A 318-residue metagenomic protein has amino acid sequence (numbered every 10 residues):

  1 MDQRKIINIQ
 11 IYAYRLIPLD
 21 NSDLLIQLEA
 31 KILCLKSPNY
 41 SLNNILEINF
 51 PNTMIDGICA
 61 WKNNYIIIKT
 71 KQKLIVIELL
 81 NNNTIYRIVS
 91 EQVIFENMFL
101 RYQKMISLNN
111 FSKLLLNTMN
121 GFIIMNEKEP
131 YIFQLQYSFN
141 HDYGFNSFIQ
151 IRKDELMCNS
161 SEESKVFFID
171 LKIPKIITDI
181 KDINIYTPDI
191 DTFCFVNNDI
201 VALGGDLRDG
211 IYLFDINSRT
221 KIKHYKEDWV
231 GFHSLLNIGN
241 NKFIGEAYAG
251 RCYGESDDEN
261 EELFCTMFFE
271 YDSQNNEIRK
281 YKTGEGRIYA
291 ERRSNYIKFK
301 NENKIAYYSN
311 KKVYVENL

Functional and structural regions predicted by a protein language model:
D2-N8, N43-N49, T84-E96, Y131-F139 (+3 more regions): A short beta-strand motif characteristic of beta-propeller blades
I7-A30: Beta-strand-rich domains and repeat architectures in extracellular enzymes and scaffolds, especially beta-propellers
I11-I17, N52-W61, F95-I106, H141-I151 (+3 more regions): Repeated scaffold domains used in trafficking and secretory/extracellular systems, primarily beta-propellers
N21-D23, N63-N64, F111-S112, K153-D154 (+3 more regions): Short coil/turn segments that connect the beta-strands within blades of beta-propeller domains
A30, Q72, N120, E162 (+3 more regions): Residue-level signature of beta-propeller blades and closely related beta-rich strand-turn architectures in secreted
S37-Y40, L79-N82, E127-P130, L171-P174 (+2 more regions): Short loop/turn segments that connect beta-strands within beta-propeller blades
A247-L263: Short, conserved, GDST-rich strand-edge loop motifs in beta-rich repeat architectures
E291-L318: Blade-level signature of beta-propeller repeat domains, shared across WD40, Kelch, NHL, RCC1 and BNR/Asp-box propellers
